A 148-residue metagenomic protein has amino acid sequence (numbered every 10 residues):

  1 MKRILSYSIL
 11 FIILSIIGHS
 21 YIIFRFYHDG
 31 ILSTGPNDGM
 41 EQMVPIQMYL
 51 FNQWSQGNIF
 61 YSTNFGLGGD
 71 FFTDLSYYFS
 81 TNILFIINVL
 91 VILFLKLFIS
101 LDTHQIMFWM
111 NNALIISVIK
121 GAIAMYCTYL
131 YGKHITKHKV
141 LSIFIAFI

Functional and structural regions predicted by a protein language model:
M1-F26: Start-transfer (signal-anchor) and selected internal transmembrane alpha helices of multi-pass inner/ER membrane
K2, S6, L101-I116, H138-I145: Membrane-interface starts of transmembrane alpha-helices
L5-S8, Q47, A122, T136: Generic hydrophobic-segment detector
I17-A124, T128: Membrane-interface coil-to-helix junctions
I116-H134, K139-I148: Membrane-embedded helix bundles of polyisoprenyl
